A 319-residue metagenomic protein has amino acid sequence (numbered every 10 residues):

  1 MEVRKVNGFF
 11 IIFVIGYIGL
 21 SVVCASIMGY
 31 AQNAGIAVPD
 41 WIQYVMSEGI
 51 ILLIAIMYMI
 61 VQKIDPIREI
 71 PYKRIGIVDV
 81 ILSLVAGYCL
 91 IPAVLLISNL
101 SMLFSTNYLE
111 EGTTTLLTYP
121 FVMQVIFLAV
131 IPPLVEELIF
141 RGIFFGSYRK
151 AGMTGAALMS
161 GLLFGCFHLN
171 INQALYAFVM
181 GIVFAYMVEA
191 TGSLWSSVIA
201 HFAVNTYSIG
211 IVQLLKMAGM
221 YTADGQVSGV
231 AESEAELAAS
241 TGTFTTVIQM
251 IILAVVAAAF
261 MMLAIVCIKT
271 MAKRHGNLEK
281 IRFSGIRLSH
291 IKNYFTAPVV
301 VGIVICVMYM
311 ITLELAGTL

Functional and structural regions predicted by a protein language model:
E2-G16, D65-V94, F244-I248, E279-V304: Interfacial transmembrane-helix boundary/kink motif in multi-pass membrane proteins
G16-A25, I51-Y58, G87-P92, M250-M271 (+1 more regions): Hydrophobic core of alpha-helical transmembrane segments in multi-pass integral membrane proteins
V23, Q173-S240, F244: Functionally important transmembrane alpha-helices
Y30, I36, D40-L84, Y88 (+1 more regions): Membrane-helix interface linkers and caps
A31-I42, I67-L138, M310-L319: Juxtamembrane helix-loop-helix connectors linking adjacent transmembrane helices in multi-pass membrane enzymes
T118-V135, A235-F260: Hydrophobic alpha-helical transmembrane segments
V135-M159, Y186-S193: Membrane-interface helix/loop boundary segments of multi-pass membrane proteins
G152-N172, A177-I182, F202: Small-polar-interrupted transmembrane alpha-helices in polytopic inner-membrane proteins
